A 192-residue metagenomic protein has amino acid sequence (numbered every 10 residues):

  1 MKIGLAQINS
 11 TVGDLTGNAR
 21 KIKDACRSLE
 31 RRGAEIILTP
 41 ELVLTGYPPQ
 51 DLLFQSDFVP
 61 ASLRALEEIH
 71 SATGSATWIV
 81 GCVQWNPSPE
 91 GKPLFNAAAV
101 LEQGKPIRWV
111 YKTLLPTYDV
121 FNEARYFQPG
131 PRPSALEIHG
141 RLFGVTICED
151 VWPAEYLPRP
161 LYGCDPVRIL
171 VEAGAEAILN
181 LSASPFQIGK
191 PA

Functional and structural regions predicted by a protein language model:
M1-A192: Enzyme catalytic cores with a strong preference for nitrogen-chemistry domains
